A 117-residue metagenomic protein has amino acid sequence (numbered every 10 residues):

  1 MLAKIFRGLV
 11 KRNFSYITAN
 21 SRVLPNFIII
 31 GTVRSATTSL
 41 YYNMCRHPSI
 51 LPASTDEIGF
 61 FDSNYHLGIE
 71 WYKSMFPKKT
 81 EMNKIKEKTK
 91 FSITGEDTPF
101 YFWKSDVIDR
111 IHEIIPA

Functional and structural regions predicted by a protein language model:
M1-F102, E113-A117: PAPS-dependent sulfotransferase catalytic core
